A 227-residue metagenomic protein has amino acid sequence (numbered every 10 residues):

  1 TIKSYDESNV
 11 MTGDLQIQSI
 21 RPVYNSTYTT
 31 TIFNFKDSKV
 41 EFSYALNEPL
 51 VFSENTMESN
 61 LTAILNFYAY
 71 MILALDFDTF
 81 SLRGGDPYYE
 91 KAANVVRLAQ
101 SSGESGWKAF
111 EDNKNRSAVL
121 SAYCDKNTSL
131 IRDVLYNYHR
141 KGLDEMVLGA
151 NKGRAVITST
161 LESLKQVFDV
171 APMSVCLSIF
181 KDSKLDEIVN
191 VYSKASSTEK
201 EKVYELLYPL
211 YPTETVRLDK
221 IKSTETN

Functional and structural regions predicted by a protein language model:
T1-T12, N25: Start-of-domain marker
I2, I17-I20, I32, I64 (+6 more regions): Weak global preference for isoleucine
Y5, Y24, Y28, Y44 (+7 more regions): Sequence-level detector for tyrosine residue identity
E7, E41, E48, E54 (+11 more regions): Glutamate identity and glutamate-enriched acidic tracts
T12, T27-T31, T56, T62 (+6 more regions): Residue-identity detector for threonine
T12-A118: Acidic/His-rich structured neighborhood in mature extracellular/periplasmic domains
S81-S178: Flexible, glycine-rich surface segments
L135, H139-N227: A cross-kingdom marker for long, charged
